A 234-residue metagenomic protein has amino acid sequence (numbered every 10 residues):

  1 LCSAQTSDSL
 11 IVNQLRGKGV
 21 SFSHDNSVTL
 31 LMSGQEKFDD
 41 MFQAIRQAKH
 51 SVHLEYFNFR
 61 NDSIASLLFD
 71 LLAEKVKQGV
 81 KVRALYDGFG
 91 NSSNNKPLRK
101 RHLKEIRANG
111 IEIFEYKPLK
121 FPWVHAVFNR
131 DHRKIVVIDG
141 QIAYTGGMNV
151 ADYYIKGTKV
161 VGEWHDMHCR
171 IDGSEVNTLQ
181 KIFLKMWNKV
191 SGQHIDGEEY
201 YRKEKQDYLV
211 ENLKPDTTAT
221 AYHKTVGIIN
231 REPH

Functional and structural regions predicted by a protein language model:
C2-H234: Charged, low-complexity intrinsically disordered terminal segments
